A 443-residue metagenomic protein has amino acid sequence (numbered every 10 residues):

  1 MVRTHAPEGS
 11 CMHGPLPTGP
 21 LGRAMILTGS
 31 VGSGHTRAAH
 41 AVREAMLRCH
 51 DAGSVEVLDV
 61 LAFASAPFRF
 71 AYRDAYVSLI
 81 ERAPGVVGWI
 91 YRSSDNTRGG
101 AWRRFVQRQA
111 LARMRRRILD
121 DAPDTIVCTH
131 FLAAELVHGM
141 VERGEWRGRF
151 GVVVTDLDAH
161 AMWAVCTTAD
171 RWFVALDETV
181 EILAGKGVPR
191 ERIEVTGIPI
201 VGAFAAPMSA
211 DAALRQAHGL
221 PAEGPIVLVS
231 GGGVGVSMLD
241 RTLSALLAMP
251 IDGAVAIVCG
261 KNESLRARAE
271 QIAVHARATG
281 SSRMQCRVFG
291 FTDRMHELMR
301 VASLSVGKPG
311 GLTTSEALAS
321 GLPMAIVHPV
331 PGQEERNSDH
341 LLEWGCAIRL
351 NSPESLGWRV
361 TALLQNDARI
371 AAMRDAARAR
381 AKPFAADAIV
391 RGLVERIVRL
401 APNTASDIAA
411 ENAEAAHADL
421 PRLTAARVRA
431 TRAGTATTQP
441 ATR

Functional and structural regions predicted by a protein language model:
V2-A64, D419-A426, G434, R443: N-terminal subdomain of nucleotide-sugar transferases
L27, A38, W89-G187, R192-V195 (+1 more regions): Active-site and donor-binding regions of nucleotide-sugar-utilizing enzymes
A41-D121: Conserved N-terminal ligand/cofactor-binding loop architecture of enzyme catalytic domains
D170-G233, K261-N262, R266-A267: A nucleotide-sugar donor-handling region in carbohydrate enzymes
A210-Q216, L220-V301, E335: Donor-nucleotide binding loops and adjacent catalytic segments primarily of GT-B fold Leloir glycosyltransferases
L298-R336: A donor-sugar binding/catalytic signature common to diverse glycosyltransferases and related nucleotide-sugar
W344, S352-R369: C-terminal "capping" alpha-helix adjacent to the active site of nucleotide-linked donor transferases in cell-envelope
A368-R443: C-terminal amphipathic helix plus adjacent low-complexity, charged tail appended to glycosyltransferase catalytic
